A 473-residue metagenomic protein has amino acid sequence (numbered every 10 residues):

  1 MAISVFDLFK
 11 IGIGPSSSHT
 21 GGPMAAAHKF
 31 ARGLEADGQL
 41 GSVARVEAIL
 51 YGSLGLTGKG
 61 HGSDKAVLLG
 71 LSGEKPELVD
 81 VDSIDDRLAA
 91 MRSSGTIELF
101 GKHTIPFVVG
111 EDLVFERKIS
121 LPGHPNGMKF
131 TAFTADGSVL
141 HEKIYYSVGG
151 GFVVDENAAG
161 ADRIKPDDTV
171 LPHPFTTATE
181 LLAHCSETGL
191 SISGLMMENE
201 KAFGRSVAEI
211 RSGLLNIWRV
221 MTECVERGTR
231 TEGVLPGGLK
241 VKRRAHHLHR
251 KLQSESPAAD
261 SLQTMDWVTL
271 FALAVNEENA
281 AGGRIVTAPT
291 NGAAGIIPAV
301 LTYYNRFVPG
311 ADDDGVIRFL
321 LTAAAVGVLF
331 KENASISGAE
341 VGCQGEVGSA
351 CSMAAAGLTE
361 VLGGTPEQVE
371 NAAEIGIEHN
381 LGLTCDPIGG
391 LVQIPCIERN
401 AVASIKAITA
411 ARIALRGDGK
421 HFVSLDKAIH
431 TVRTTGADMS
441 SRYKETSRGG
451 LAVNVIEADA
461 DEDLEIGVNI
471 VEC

Functional and structural regions predicted by a protein language model:
F9-A27, A281-V300, C343-S352: Conserved phosphate/anionic-ligand binding catalytic regions in large, soluble enzymes, centered on
S18-E35, P298-G310, A355-G363: Alpha-helical support elements that line or immediately flank enzyme active sites and cofactor-binding pockets
K65-R87, R117, G348, M353-E360 (+3 more regions): C-terminal domain-closing interface element
P76-S256: C-terminal regulatory domains involved in ligand/effector binding and gene-expression control
G204-G342, G450-C473: Accessory "access/gating" subregions that flank catalytic or transport cores
T264, P289, A293, G315 (+4 more regions): Secondary-structure capping and boundary motifs in well-ordered enzyme cores
A311, T322, V328-A401, I413-F422: Hydrophobic alpha-helical bundle architecture
E374-C473: Internal helix-turn-beta structural module
